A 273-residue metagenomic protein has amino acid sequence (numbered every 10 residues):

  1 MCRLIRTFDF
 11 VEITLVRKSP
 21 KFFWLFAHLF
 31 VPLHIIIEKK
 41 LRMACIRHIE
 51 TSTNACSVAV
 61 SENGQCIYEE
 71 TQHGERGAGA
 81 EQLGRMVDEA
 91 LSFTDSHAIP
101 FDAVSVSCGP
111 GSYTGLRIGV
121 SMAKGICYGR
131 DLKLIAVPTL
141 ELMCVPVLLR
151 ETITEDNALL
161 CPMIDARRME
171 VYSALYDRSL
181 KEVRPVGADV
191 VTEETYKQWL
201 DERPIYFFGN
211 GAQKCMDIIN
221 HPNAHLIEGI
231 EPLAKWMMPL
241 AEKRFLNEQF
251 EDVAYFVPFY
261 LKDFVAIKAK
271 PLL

Functional and structural regions predicted by a protein language model:
T7, T14, K21, L25 (+1 more regions): Short, positively charged and aromatic/hydrophobic N-terminal segments
P32, I36, R42-C108: N-terminal beta-alpha supersecondary unit
I36-R42, Q65, E75-A78, K133-P232 (+2 more regions): Surface "functional belts" at beta-alpha junctions
A90-T94, G129, V147, A234-F245: Stable alpha-helical structural segments in soluble proteins, enriched in small hydrophobic residues
S105-T139: DPxDG-like acidic metal-binding loop motif
I227-L273: Acyltransferase
